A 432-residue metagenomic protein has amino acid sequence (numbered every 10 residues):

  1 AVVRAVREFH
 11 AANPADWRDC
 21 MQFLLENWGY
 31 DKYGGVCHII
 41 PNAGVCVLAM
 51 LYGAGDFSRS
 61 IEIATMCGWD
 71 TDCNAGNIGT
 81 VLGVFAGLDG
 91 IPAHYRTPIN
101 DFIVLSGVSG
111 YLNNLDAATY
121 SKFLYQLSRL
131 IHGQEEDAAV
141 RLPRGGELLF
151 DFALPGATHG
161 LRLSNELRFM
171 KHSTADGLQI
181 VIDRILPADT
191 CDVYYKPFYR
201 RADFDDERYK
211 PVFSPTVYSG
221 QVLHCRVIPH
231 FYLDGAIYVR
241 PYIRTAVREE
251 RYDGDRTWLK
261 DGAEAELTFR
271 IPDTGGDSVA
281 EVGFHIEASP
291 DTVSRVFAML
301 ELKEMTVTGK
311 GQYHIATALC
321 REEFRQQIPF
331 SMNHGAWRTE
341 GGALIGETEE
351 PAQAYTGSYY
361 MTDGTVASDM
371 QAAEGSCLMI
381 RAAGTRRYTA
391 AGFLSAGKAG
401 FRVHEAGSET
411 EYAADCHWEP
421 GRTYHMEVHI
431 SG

Functional and structural regions predicted by a protein language model:
A1-G68: Accessory "access/gating" subregions that flank catalytic or transport cores
L48-Q126, L130, I228: Catalytic phosphate/nucleotide-handling subdomain of diverse soluble enzymes
D89, H132-T174, S294-R295, M299-R338 (+1 more regions): Extracellular carbohydrate-recognition regions
F152, Y199-V239, A265-I271, M305 (+2 more regions): Extra-cytoplasmic beta-strand recognition segments
F169-P211, M332-Q353, K398-V403: Short carbohydrate-recognition loop motifs
C225, E266-M305, H425-G432: Extracellular beta-strand ligand-recognition surfaces/modules
E250-T257, E405-H425: Short, aromatic/His-centered strand-loop micro-motif at the edge of beta-sheets
G346-F401: Secretory/extracellular carbohydrate-interaction modules and structurally similar beta-sandwich "look-alikes"
